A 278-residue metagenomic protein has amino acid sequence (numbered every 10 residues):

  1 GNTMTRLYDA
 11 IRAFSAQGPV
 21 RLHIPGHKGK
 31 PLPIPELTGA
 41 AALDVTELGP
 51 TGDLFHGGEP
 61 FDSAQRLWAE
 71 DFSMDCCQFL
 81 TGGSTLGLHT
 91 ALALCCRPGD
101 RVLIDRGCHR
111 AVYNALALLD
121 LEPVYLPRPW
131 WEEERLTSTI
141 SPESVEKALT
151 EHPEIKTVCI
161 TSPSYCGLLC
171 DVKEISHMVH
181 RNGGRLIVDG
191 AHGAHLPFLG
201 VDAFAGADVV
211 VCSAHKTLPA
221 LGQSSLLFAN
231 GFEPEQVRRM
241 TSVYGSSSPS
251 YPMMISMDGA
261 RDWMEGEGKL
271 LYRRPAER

Functional and structural regions predicted by a protein language model:
G1-E59: N-terminal "arm"/small-domain region of PLP-dependent enzymes with the aminotransferase-like
L7-S15, P35, D71-M74, S84-R278: Conserved PLP-enzyme active-site core in the AAT-like
A41-L86, G107: Conserved N-terminal alpha-helix of the aminotransferase class I/II PLP-enzyme fold
